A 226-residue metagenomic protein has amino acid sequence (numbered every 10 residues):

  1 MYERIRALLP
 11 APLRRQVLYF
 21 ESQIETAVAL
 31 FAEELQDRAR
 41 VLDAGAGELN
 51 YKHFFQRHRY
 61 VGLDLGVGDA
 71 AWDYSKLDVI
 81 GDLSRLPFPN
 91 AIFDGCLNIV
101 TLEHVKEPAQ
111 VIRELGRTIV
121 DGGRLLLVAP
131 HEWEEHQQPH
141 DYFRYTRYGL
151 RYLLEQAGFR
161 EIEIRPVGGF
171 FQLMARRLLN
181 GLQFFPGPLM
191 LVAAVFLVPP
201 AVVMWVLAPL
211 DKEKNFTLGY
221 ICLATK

Functional and structural regions predicted by a protein language model:
M1-A91, G95, I112, T217-Y220 (+1 more regions): Conserved N-terminal segment of class I S-adenosyl-L-methionine
E3, F171-K226: A C-terminal cap/extension of S-adenosyl-L-methionine-dependent methyltransferases that defines the acceptor-substrate
P87-P89, K106, T146: GHKL-family ATP-binding catalytic core of two-component histidine kinases
A91, K106-Q110, Q137: Short N-terminal helix/helix-N-cap motif within the alpha/beta-hydrolase-1
G95-T101: A short beta-strand submotif of the Rossmann-like class I SAM-dependent methyltransferase core that lines
A109-R124: A short glycine-rich, Lys/Arg-flanked "PGG" loop and its adjoining helix->strand segment in the class I
R124-Y152: Conserved class I S-adenosyl-L-methionine
G158-F170: Conserved S-adenosyl-L-methionine
